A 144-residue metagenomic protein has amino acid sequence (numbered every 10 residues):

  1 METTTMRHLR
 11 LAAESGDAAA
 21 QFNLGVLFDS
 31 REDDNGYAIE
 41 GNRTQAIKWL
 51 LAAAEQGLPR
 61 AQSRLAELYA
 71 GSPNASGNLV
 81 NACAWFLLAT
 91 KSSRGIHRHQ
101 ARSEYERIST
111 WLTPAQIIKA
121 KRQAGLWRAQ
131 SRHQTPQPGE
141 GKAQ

Functional and structural regions predicted by a protein language model:
M1, E14-D17, R31-Y37, N42 (+4 more regions): Short helix-capping/linker turns of helical repeat alpha-solenoids
M1-L27: N-terminal segments that cap or nucleate solenoid repeat domains
N23-D34, R64-G71, A89, R102-R107: Hydrophobic face of amphipathic alpha-helices that form TPR/SEL1-like repeat modules and related alpha-solenoid
L79-K91: Short, hydrophobic/proline-enriched secondary-structure or compact coil segments at domain edges
H97-Q144: Terminal, low-structured helical/coil segments at or just beyond the last alpha-helical repeat
